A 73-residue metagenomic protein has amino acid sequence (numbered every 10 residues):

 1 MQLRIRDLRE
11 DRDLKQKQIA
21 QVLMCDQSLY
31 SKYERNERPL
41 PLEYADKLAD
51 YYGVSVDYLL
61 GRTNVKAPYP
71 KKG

Functional and structural regions predicted by a protein language model:
M1-D11: A short, Lys/Arg-rich alpha-helix, primarily the initiator
E10, M24, R35-E37, N64: Residue-level detection of the helix-turn-helix DNA-binding "recognition helix"
D11, D50, L60-G73: Short, charged recognition helix plus adjacent turn of helix-turn-helix-like nucleic-acid-binding domains
L14-K32: Short alpha-helical DNA-recognition segment
M24, E43-Y58: DNA major-groove recognition helix of helix-turn-helix/homeodomain DNA-binding modules
